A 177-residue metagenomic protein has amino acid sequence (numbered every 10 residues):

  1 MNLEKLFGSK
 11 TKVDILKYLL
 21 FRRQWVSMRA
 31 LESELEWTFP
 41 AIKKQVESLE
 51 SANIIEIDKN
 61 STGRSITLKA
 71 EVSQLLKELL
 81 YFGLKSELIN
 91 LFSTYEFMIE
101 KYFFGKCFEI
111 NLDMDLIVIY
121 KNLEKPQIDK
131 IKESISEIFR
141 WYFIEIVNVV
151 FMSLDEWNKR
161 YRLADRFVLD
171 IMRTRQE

Functional and structural regions predicted by a protein language model:
M1-E100, K106-N111, Y120-E177: Catalytic core of pol beta-like nucleotidyltransferases
L116: Conserved beta-strand/loop subsegment of P-loop NTPase cores
